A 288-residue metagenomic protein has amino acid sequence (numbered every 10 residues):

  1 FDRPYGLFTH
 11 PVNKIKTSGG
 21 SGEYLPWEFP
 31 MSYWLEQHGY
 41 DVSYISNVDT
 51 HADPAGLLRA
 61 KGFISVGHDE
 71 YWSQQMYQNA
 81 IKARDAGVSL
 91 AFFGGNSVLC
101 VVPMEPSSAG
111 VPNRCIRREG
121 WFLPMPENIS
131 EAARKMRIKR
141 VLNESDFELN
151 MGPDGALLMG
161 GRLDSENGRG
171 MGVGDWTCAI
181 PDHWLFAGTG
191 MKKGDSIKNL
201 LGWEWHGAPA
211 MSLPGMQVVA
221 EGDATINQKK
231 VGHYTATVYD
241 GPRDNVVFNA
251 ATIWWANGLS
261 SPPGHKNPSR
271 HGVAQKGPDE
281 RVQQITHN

Functional and structural regions predicted by a protein language model:
F1-G56: Aromatic-Pro/Gly-enriched surface loop or interdomain linker that acts as a lid/target-recognition segment
F1-S18, H38, V102-R118, G168-N288: Extracellular ligand-binding/catalytic regions of CAZymes and related secreted enzymes and adhesion modules
K14-Y24, R59-S73, H271-D279: The substrate-binding groove and active-site-proximal loops of carbohydrate-active enzymes, especially glycoside
Q37-S43, L58-G62, D85-L90, P214-G215 (+1 more regions): Loop/turn elements at helix/coil->beta-strand transitions in domains of secreted/extracellular proteins
D49-A52, H68-W72, N96-C100, P106 (+3 more regions): Solvent-exposed loop/turn segments at secondary-structure junctions within structured extracellular/periplasmic domains
L57-E105: Short alpha-beta junction capping motif
S108-K139: Acidic, Ser/Thr-rich peripheral helices and adjacent loops at domain boundaries
R134-M191: Conserved anion/nucleotide-ligand pocket segment
